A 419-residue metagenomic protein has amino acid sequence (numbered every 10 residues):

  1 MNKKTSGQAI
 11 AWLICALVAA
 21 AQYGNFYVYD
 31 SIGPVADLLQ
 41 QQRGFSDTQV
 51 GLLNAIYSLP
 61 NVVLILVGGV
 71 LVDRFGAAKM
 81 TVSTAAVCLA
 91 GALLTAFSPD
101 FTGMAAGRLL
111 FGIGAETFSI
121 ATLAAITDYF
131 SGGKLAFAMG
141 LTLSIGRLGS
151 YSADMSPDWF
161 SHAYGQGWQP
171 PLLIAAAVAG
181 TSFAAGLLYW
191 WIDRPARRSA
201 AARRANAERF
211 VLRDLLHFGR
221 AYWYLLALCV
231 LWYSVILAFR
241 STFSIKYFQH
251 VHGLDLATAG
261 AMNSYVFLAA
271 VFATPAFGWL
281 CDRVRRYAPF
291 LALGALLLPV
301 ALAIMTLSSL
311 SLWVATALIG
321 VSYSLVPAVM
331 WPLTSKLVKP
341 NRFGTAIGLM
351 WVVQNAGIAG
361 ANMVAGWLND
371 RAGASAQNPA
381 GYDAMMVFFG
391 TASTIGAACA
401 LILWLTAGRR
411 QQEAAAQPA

Functional and structural regions predicted by a protein language model:
N2-Q8, D193-L226, A419: Juxtamembrane intracellular "pre-TM" segments in multi-pass secondary transporters
D30, S58-L66, S150-Y151, F267-P275 (+1 more regions): Residue-level signature of mid-helix packing/kink "hotspots" within the transmembrane helices of 12-pass Major
I32-P34, R220-T274, A361-N362: Extracytoplasmic gate region of multi-pass secondary transporters
V63-T102: Conserved MFS/SLC helix-loop-helix module at the cytosolic interface between two early adjacent transmembrane helices
L64-G76, A273-R286, N369-D370: Helix-to-loop junctions at the C-terminal end of transmembrane segments in multipass secondary transporters
F101, G107-G146: Cytoplasmic helix-loop-helix junction between adjacent transmembrane helices in 12-TM secondary transporters
L141-R194: Helix-loop-helix hairpin linking two adjacent transmembrane segments in secondary transporters
Y287-L333: C-terminal transmembrane helical hairpin of 12-TM major facilitator-type secondary transporters
